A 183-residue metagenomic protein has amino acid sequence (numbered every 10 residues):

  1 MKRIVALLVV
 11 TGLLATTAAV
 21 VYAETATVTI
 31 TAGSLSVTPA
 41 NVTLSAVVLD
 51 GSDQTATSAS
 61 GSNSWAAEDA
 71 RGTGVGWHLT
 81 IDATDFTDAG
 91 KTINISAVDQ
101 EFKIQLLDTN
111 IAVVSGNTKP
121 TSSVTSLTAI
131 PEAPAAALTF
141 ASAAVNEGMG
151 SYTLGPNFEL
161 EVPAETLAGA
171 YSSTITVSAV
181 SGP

Functional and structural regions predicted by a protein language model:
M1-V9: Positively charged n-region of N-terminal signal peptides that target proteins for export
V9-T16: Bacterial N-terminal signal peptides
Y22-P183: Signature of Gram-negative chaperone-usher
